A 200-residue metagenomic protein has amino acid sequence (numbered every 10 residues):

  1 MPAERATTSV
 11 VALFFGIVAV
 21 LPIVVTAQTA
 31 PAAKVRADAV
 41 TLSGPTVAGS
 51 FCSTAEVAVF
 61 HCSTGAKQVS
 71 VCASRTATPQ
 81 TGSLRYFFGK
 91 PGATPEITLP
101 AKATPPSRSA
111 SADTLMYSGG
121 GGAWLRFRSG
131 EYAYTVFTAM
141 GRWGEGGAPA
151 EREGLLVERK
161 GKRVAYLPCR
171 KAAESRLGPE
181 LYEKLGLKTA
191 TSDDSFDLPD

Functional and structural regions predicted by a protein language model:
M1-T8: N-terminal secretory signal peptides that target proteins for export/translocation
V10-P22: Bacterial N-terminal signal peptides
P22-A33: Signal peptide processing junction and immediate N-terminal pro/mature segment of secreted/exported proteins
P31-T114, W124: N-terminal secretory signal peptides
T64-K67, G92, S129-Y132, K160-K162: Glycine-centered tight beta-turn/hairpin loop motif at sheet-sheet or coil-to-beta transitions
S70-S74, T94-A110, T135-A139, G161-G178: Short amphipathic beta-strand/extended segments with alternating polar/hydrophobic composition
A112-A150: Short, structured surface segments that line ligand/substrate-binding pockets
K160-D200: C-terminal partner/receptor-binding element of secreted or periplasmic proteins
